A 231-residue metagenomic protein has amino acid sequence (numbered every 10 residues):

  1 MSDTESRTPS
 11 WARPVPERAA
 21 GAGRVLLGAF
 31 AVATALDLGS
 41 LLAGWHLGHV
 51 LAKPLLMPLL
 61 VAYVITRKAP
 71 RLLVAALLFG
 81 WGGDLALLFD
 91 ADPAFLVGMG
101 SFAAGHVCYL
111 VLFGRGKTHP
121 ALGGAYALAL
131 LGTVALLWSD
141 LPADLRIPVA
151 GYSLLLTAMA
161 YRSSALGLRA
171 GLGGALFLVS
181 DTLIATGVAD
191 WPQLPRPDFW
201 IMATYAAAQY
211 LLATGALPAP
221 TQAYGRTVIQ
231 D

Functional and structural regions predicted by a protein language model:
S2-D231: Polytopic alpha-helical membrane-helix bundles and their juxtamembrane interface segments in multi-pass membrane
